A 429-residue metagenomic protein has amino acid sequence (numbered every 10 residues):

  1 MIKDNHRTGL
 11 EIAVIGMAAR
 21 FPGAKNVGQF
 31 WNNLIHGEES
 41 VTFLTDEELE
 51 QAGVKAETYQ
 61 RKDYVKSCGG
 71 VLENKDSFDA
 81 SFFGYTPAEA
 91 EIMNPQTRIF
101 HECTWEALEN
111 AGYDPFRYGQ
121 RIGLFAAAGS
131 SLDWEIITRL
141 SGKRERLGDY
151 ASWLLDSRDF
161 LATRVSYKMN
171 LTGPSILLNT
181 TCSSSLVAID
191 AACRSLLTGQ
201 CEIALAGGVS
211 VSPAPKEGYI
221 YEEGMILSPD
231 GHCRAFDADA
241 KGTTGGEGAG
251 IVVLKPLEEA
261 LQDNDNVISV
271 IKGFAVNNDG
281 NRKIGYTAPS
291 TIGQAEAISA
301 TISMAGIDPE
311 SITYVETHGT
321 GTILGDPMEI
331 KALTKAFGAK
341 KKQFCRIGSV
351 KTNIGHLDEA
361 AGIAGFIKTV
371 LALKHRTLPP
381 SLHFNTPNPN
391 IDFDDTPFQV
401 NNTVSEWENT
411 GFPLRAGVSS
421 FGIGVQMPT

Functional and structural regions predicted by a protein language model:
I2-T429: Condensing-enzyme catalytic core of the thiolase-fold
